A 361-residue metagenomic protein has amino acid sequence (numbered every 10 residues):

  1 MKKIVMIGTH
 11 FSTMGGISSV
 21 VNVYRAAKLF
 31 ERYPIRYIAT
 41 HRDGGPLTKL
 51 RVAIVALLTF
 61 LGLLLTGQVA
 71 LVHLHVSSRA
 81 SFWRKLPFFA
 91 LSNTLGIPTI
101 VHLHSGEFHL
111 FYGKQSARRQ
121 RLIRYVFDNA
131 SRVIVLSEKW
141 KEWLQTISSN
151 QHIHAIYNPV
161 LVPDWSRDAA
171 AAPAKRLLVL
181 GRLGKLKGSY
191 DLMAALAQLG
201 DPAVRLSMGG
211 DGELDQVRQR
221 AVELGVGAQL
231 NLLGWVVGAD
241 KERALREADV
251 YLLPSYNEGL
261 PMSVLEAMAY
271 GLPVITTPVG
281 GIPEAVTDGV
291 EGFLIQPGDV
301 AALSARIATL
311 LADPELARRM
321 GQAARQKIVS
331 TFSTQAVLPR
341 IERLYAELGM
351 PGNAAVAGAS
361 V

Functional and structural regions predicted by a protein language model:
S18-N22, K175, V179-Q198, M208 (+2 more regions): A conserved mid-protein helix/loop that constitutes part of the nucleotide-sugar donor-binding site
A39-D43, L180, R205-R218, G234: Glycosyltransferase donor-sugar binding loop
L122-W165: Donor nucleotide-sugar binding/catalytic pocket of nucleotide-sugar-dependent glycosyltransferases
R218-V236: Nucleotide-activated donor-binding/catalytic signature segment of Leloir-type glycosyltransferases, i.e., the conserved
Y256: Aromatic "clamp/platform" in nucleotide-sugar-dependent glycosyltransferases that forms part of the donor/acceptor
P273-T276, V286: Short hydrophobic beta-strand element within catalytic cores of glycosyltransferases and related nucleotide-activated
D288-G289, F293-V300, T309-E315: Conserved acidic donor-binding segment of nucleotide-sugar-dependent glycosyltransferases
A302, T309, L316-T331, V337-R343: A short, well-ordered alpha-helix in the C-terminal region of glycosyltransferases
